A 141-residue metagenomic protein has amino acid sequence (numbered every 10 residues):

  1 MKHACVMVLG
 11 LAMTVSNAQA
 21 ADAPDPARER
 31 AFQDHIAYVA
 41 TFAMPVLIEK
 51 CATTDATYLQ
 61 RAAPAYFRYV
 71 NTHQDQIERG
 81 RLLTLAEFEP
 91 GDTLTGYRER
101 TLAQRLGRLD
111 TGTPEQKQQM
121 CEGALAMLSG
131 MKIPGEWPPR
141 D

Functional and structural regions predicted by a protein language model:
M1-A4: Positively charged n-region of N-terminal signal peptides that target proteins for export
V6-T14: Bacterial N-terminal signal peptides
V8, I48-E49, T54, Q118 (+1 more regions): General secretory precursor processing signal
S16-D22: Sec/Tat signal peptide C-region and signal peptidase I cleavage site
D22-E29, L109: Acidic/His metal-coordination segments adjacent to aromatic residues that form catalytic metal sites in metalloenzymes
P26-E87: Short N-proximal segments of mature Sec-exported proteins
A62-D141: Compact alpha-helical subdomains of small soluble proteins
